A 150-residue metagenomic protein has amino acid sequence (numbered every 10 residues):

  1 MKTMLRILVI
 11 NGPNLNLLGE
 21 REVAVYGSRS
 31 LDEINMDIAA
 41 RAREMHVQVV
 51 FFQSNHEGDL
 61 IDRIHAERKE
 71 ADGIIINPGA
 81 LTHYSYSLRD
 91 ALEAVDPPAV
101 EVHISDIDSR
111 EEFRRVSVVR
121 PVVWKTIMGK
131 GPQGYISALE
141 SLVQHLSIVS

Functional and structural regions predicted by a protein language model:
K2-I7: Extreme N-terminal starter segment of soluble prokaryotic enzymes
P13-L15, G79-T82, S105-I107: Short glycine-rich anion-binding loops that position phosphate/pyrophosphate groups of nucleotides and phosphorylated
L18-D32: Glycine- and acidic-residue-enriched helix-capping/strand-helix junction motifs
V50-F51, V100, D108-S150: Short, glycine-/small-residue-rich phosphate/pyrophosphate-handling segment
V50-G58: Short beta->alpha junction loops
D59-R63: Short acidic active-site motifs
A66, S85-D96: Short Gly/Thr/Asp-enriched flexible loops that form oxyanion-binding sites at enzyme active sites
E67-I74: Short acidic/histidine-rich motifs immediately flanking catalytic phosphotransfer sites in two-component signaling
